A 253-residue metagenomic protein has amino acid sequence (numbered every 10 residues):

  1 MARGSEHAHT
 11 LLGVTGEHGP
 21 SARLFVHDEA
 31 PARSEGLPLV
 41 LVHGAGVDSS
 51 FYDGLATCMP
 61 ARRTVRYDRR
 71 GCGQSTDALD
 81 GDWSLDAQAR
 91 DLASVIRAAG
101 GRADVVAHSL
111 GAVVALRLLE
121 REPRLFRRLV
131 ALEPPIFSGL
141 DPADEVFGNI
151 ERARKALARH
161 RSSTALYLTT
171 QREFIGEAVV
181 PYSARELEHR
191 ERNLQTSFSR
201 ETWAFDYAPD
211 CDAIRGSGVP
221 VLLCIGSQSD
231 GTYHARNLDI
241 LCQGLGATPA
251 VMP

Functional and structural regions predicted by a protein language model:
G16-D77, G101: Conserved HGGG/HGGXW glycine-rich cap/lid loop of the alpha/beta-hydrolase fold
V40-G44, H108, I225: The conserved beta1-alpha1 loop
D86-A103: Conserved acidic catalytic loop of the alpha/beta-hydrolase fold
V105-A107, L132: Short beta-strand immediately N-terminal to the catalytic nucleophile in serine-hydrolase-like folds
A107, G111, A115: Gly/Ala-rich beta-loop-alpha elbow adjacent to hydrolase catalytic centers
L116, E120-A158: Flexible "cap/lid" loop of the alpha/beta hydrolase fold
R161-F198: Conserved alpha/beta-hydrolase catalytic His-Asp/Glu region
L187-P253: Conserved serine/cysteine hydrolase catalytic core
